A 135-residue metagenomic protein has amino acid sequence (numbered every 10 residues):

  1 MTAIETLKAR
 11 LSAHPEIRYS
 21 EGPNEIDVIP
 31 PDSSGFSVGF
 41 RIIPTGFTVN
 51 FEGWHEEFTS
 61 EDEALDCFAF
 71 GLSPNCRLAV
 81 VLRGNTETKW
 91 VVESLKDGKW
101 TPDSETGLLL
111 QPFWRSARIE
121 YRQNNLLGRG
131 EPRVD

Functional and structural regions predicted by a protein language model:
M1-P15: Amphipathic alpha-helical segments
S12-E16, F70-C76: Structural alpha-beta junctions
P15-T45: Amphipathic, interaction-prone secondary-structure segments
E25-P31, T48-F51, K89-V92: Generic recognition of long tandem-repeat/solenoid scaffolds
S33, R41-T48, L72-C76, D97: Short, solvent-exposed coil/turn segments at beta-strand boundaries
F51-T59: A short, exposed loop/beta-hairpin motif centered on an aromatic-Gly-Thr core
S60-L72: A short, charged, amphipathic alpha-helix used as a generic interaction element across diverse proteins
S73-D135: Acidic, proline/glycine-rich low-complexity IDRs
